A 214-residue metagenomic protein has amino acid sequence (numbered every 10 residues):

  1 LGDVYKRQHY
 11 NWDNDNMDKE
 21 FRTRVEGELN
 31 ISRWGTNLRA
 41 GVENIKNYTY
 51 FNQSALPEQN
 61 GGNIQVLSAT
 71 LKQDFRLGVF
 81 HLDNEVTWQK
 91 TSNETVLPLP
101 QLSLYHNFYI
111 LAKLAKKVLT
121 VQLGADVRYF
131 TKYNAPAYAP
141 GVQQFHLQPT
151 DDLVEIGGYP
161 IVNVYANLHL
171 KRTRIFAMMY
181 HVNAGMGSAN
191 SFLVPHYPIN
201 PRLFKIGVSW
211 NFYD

Functional and structural regions predicted by a protein language model:
L1-D214: Exposed, low-structure sequence patches enriched in small/polar residues
